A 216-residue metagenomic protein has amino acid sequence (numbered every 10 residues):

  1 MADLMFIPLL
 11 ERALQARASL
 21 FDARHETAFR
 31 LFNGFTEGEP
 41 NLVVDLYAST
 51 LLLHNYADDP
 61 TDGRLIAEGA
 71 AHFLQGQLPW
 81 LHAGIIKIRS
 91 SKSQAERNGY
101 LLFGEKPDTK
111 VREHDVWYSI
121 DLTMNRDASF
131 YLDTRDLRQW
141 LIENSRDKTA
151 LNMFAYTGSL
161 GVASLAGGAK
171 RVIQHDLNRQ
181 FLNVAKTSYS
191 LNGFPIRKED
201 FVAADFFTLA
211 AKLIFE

Functional and structural regions predicted by a protein language model:
M1-T50, Y56: Non-catalytic accessory regions of SAM-dependent methyltransferases
I7-E26, R64-I86: Cysteine-centered catalytic environments shared across enzyme families
G38, L42-D45, I66-L132, Q139 (+1 more regions): Non-catalytic substrate-recognition/targeting regions of SAM-dependent transferases
R146-D147, A169: Phosphate-coordination loops involved in phosphoryl transfer and adenosine-cofactor binding
D147-Y156: Conserved class I S-adenosyl-L-methionine
T157-K170: Conserved SAM-binding loop of SAM-dependent methyltransferases across substrates and taxa, primarily the Class I
R171-D176: Conserved SAM-binding motif I beta-strand of class I
N178-E216: S-adenosyl-L-methionine
